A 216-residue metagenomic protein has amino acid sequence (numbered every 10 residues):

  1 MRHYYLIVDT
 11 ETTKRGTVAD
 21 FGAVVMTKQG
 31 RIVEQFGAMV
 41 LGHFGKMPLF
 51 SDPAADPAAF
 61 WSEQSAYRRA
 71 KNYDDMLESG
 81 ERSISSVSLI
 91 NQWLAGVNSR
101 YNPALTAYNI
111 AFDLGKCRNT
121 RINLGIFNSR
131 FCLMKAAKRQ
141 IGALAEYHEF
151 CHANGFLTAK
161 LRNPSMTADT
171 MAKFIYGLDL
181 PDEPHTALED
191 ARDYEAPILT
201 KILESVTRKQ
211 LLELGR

Functional and structural regions predicted by a protein language model:
R2-L6, T10-T120: Conserved non-catalytic scaffold segment of RNase H-like nuclease domains
V8, F131, E189: Single, functionally critical "micro-switch" positions that shape active/binding sites and transmembrane helices
T10-K14, K135, D193: Short, glycine/acidic-enriched loop or turn micro-motifs at the edges of active sites
A104-I110, K116, A153-R216: Acidic, Mg2+-coordinating catalytic module of metal-dependent nucleases/exonucleases that use a two-metal-ion mechanism
R121-R130: A short alpha->loop->secondary-structure connector
L133-A159: Short alpha-helix plus adjacent loop in nuclease-associated cores
